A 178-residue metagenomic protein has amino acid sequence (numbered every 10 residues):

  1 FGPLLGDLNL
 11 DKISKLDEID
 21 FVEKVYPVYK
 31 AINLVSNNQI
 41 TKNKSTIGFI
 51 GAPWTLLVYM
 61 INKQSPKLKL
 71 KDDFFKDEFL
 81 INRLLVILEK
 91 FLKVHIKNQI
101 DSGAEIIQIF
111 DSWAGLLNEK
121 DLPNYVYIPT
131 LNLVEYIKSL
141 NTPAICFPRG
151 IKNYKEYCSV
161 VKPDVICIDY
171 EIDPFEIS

Functional and structural regions predicted by a protein language model:
G2-N37: A gly/proline- and charged-residue-enriched helix-loop-helix capping module
K24-S178: Active-site loop segments of alpha/beta catalytic cores
